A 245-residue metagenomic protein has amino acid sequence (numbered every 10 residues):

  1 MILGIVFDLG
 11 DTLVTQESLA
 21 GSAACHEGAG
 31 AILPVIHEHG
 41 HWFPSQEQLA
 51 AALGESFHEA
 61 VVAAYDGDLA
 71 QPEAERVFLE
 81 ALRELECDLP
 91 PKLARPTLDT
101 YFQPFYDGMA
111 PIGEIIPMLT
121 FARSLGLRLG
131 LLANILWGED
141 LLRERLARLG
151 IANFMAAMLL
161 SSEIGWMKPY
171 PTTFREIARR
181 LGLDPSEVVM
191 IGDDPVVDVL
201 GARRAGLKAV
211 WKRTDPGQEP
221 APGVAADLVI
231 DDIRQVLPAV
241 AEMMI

Functional and structural regions predicted by a protein language model:
M1-F7, T15-Q16, S22, P34 (+4 more regions): Asp-based, Mg2+/Mn2+-dependent phosphohydrolase catalytic module
I2-I112, I116-T120, S124-L125: N-terminal helical cap/lid subdomain that shapes the substrate entry/recognition surface in HAD-like hydrolases
